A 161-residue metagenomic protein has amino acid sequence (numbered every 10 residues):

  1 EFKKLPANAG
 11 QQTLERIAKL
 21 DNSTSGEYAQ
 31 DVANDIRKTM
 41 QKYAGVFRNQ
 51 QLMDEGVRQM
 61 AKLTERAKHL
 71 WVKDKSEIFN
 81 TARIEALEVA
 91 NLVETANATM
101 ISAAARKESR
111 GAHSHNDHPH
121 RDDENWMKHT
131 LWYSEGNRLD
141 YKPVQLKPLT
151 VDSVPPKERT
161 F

Functional and structural regions predicted by a protein language model:
E1-F161: Glycine- and aromatic-enriched mobile tails/lids
